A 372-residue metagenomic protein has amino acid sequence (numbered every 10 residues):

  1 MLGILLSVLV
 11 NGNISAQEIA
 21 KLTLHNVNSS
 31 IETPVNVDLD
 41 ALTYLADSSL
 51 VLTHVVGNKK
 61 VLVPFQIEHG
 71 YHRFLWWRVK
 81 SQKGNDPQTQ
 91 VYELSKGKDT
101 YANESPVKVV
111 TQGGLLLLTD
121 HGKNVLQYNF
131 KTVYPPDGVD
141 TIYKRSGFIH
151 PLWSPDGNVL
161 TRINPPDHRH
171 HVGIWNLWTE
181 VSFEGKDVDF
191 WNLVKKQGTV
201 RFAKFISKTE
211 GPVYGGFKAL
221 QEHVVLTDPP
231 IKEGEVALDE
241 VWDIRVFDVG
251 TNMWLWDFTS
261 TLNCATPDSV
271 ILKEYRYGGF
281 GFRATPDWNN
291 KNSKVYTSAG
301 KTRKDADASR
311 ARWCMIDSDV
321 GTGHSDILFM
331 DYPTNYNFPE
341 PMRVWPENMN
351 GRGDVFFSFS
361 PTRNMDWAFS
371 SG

Functional and structural regions predicted by a protein language model:
M1-K21: Bacterial Sec-dependent N-terminal signal peptides
Q17-P106, G113, F130-L220: Alpha-mannosidase-like glycoside hydrolase catalytic domains involved in N-glycan trimming, generalizing to other
W76-Q82, I244-F247, N364-W367: Beta-strand-rich interaction surfaces with strong enrichment in secreted/lumenal proteins
V79, F329-G372: Beta-strand-rich recognition/accessory modules
K108-Q112, E210, A219-E274: Acidic, contiguous internal or C-terminal segments within carbohydrate-active enzymes that form a structured patch used
H121, Y128-K144, F148-P151, V249-V295: Acidic (Asp/Glu-rich), glycine- and aromatic
A203-P212, V249-G250, S358-S371: Exposed beta-sheet edge/beta-hairpin loop segments within beta-rich domains
S269-P339: Active-site/ligand-binding surface loops and adjacent short beta/alpha elements that line catalytic pockets across
